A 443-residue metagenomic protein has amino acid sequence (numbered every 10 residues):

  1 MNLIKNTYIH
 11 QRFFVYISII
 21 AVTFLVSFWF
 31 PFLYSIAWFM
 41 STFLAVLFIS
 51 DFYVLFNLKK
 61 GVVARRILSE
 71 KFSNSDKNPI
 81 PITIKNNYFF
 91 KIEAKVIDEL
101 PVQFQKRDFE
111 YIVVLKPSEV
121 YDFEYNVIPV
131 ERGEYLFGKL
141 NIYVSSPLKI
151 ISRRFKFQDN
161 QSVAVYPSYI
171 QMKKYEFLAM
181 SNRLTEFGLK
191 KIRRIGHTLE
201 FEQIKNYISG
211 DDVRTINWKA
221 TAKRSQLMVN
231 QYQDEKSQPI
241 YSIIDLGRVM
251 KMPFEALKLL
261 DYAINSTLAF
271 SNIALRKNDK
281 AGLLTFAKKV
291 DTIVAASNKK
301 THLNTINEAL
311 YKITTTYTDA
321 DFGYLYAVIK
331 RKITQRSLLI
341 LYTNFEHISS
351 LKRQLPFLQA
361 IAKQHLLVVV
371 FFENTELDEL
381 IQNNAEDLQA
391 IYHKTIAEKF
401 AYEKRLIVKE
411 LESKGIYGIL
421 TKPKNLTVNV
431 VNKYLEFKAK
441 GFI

Functional and structural regions predicted by a protein language model:
M1-V63: Extracellular/lumenal glycan-associated context and N-glycosylation machinery
N2-I4, L44-T301, R336-L341, P356-A360 (+1 more regions): An amphipathic, basic-hydrophobic helix/alpha-beta surface used to engage anionic, phosphate-rich ligands or surfaces
L257-L259, I313-Y317, I340-S349, F357 (+1 more regions): Short, contiguous acidic/charged loop-to-helix segments that flank catalytic cores in large enzymes
K289, F372-L377, K424: Short beta-alpha junction loops
V294-A320: Short, charged loop segments at secondary-structure junctions
N304-I306, L377-R405: Acidic, Ser/Thr-rich peripheral helices and adjacent loops at domain boundaries
A320-E373, L435, K440: Exposed acidic/Ser/Thr-rich ligand/metal-binding surfaces
N383-E386, Y402-I443: Long, C-terminal catalytic modules of enzymes
